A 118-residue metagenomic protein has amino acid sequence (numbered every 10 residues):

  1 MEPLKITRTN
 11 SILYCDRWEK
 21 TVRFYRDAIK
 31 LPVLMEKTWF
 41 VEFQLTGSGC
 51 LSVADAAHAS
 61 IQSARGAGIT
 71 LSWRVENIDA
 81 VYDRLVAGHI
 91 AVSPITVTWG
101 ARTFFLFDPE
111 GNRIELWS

Functional and structural regions predicted by a protein language model:
M1-L4, Y82-S118: Vicinal oxygen chelate
M1-R23, I69-L71: N-terminal beta-strand motif that seeds the catalytic metal site of vicinal oxygen chelate
D16-A28, F104, R113: Conserved active-site alpha-helix within GNAT-family acetyltransferase domains
K30-M35, A91-I95: Short secondary-structure junctions
P32-G66, R113-S118: Conserved short beta-strand elements that form part of the metal-binding/catalytic scaffold of enzyme active sites
E42, C50, S72, T103-F105: Short hydrophobic/aromatic beta-strand element in the GNAT-like acyltransferase core that lines or flanks the acyl-donor
A67-H89: Mid-chain, well-packed structural core segment of small domains
